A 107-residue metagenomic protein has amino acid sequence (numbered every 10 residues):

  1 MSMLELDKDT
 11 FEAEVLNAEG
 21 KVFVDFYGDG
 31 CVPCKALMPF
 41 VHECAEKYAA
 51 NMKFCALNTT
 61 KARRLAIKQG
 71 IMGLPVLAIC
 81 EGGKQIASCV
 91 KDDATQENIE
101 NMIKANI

Functional and structural regions predicted by a protein language model:
L4-K21: A short beta-strand-turn-helix
E5-D7, F26, M38-A45, A49-R64: Thiol-based oxidoreductase modules, predominantly thioredoxin-like and allied folds used for disulfide exchange
K21-V22, P75: Alpha/beta-hydrolase fold active-site loops
Y27-G30, G73: Short pre-active-site segment immediately N-terminal to redox-active cysteine/selenocysteine motifs in thiol-based
G30-L37: Short, thiol/selenol-centered motifs that function as redox-active sites or metal-ligating centers
Q69-A78: Structural micro-motif
I79-I107: Non-catalytic, surface beta->alpha helical segment in thiol-disulfide oxidoreductase systems
